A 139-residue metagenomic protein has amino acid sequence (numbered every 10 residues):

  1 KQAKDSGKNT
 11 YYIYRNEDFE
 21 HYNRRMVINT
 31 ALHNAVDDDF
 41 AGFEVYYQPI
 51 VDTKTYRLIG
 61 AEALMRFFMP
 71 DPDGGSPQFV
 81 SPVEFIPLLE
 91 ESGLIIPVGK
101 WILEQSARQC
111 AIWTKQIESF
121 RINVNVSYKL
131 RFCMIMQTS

Functional and structural regions predicted by a protein language model:
K1, V83-E90, I96: Conserved long alpha-helical elements within nucleotide-processing catalytic cores of c-di-GMP signaling and class III
K1-D5, N34, A111-K115: Regular, well-ordered alpha-helical segments
K1-K8, N29, V83, Q137: Catalytic-core segments of nucleotide cyclases and related cyclic-nucleotide turnover enzymes
Q2, M65-R66, Q105: A generic structural signal for ordered secondary structure
Y11, D18-H21, T55-G60, S92-S139: Catalytic core of bacterial c-di-GMP phosphodiesterases, primarily the EAL and HD-GYP domains, capturing alpha-helical
Y14-E17, R24-L88, N125: Active-site core of bacterial EAL-family cyclic-dinucleotide phosphodiesterase domains
